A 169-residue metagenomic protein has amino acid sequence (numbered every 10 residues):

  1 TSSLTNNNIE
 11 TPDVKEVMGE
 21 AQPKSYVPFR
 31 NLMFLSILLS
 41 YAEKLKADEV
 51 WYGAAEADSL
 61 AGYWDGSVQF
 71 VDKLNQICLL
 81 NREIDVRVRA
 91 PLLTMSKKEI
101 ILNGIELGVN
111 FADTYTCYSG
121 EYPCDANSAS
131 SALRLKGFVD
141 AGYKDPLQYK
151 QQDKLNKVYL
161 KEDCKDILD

Functional and structural regions predicted by a protein language model:
T1-G108: ATP-dependent adenylation/nucleotidyltransferase module used to activate substrates
A21, I77-N81, T116-Y118, K144-D145 (+1 more regions): Short, surface-exposed, polar/charged, turn-prone segments marking secondary-structure boundaries
E106-D125: Immediate flanking context of iron-sulfur cluster ligation sites
P123-Q152, N156: Iron-sulfur (Fe-S) cluster-binding segments and ferredoxin-like electron-carrier domains, especially [2Fe-2S]
K150-D169: Long, charge-rich boundary regions
